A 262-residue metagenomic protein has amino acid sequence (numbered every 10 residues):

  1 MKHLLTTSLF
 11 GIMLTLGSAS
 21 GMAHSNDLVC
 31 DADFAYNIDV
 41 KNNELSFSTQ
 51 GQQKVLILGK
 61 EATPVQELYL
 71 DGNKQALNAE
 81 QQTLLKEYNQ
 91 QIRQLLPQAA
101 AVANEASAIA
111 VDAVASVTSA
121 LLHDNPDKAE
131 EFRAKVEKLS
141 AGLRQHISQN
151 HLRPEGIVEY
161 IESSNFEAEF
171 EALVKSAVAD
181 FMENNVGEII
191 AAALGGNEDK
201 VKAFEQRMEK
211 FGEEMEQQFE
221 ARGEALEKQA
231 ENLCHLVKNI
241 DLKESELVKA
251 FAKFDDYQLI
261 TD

Functional and structural regions predicted by a protein language model:
M1, I38, L45, V55-L56 (+3 more regions): Generic preference for hydrophobic/aromatic residues in regular secondary structure cores
M1-A23: Gram-negative bacterial Sec-dependent N-terminal signal peptides
S18, L85-E87, Q91-Q94, V102 (+7 more regions): General N-terminal targeting signals
A23-K135: N-terminal Sec/ER secretory leader and immediately downstream segment of secreted/extracellular precursors
Q91, L95-Q98, V102-E105, I109 (+10 more regions): Structured segments of extracytoplasmic/periplasmic soluble domains in secreted or envelope-associated proteins
L122, P126-A221: Extended amphipathic alpha-helical interaction segments
V201-D262: A cross-kingdom marker for long, charged
